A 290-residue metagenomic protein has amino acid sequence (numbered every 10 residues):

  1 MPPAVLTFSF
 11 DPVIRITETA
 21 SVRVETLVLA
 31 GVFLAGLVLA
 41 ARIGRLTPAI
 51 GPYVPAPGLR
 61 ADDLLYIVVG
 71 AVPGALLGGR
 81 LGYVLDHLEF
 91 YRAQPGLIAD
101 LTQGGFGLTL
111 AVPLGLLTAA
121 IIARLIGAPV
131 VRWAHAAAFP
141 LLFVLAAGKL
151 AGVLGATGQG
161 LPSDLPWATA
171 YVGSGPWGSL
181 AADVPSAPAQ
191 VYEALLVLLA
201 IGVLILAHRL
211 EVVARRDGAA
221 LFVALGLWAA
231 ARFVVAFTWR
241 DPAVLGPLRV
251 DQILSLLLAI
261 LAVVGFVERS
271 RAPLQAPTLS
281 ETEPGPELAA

Functional and structural regions predicted by a protein language model:
M1-A290: A feature for loop-to-transmembrane-helix boundaries and adjacent hydrophobic helices in multi-pass integral membrane
